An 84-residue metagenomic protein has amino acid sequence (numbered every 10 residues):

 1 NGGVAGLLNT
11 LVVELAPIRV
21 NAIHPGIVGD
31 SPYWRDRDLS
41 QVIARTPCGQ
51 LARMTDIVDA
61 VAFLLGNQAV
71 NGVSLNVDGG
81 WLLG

Functional and structural regions predicted by a protein language model:
N1-L8, V20: Conserved catalytic Lys-bearing alpha helix of Rossmann-like short-chain dehydrogenase/reductases
G3-G6, G29, A52-R53: Conserved cofactor-binding/catalytic machinery of classical short-chain dehydrogenase/reductase
N9-E14: Alpha-helical segment proximal to the catalytic Tyr-Lys
A16-R19, V70-G72: Short, small/polar-rich loop/turn modules that mediate ligand/substrate recognition or access, typified
R19-G29, L65, N76-D78: Conserved SDR Rossmann-fold cofactor-binding beta-strand/turn motif
Y33-R35: Conserved catalytic-core motifs of eukaryotic protein kinase domains, centered on the activation segment
D38-D56: Catalytic Tyr-x(3-8)-Lys segment
R53-V77, L82: C-terminal substrate-recognition "lid" of short-chain dehydrogenase/reductases
